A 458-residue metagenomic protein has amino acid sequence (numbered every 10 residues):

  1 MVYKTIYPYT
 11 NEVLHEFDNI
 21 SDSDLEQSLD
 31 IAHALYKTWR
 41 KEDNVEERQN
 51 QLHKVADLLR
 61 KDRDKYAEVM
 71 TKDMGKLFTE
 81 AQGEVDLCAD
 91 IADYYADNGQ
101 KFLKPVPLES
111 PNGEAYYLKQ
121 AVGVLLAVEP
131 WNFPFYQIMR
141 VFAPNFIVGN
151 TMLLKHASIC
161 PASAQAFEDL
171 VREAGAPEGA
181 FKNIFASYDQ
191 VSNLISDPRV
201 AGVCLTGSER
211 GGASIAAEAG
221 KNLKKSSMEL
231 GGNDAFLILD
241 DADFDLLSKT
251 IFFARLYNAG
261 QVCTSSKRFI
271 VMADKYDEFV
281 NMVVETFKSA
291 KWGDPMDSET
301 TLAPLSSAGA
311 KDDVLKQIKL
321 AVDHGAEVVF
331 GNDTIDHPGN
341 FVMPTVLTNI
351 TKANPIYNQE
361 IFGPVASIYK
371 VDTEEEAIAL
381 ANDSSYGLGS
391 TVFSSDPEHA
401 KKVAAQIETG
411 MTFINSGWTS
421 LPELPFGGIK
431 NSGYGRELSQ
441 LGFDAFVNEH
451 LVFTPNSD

Functional and structural regions predicted by a protein language model:
M1-G113: N-terminal Rossmann-like NAD(P)+-binding subdomain of aldehyde/semialdehyde dehydrogenases
P8, D22-L25, V45, R63 (+5 more regions): Residues at or immediately preceding the N-termini of alpha-helices
N11, R48, M70, A92 (+9 more regions): Residue-level signal for inorganic ion chemistry
V13-E16, V200, L237, T334 (+1 more regions): Conserved C-terminal structural/oligomerization subdomain of aldehyde/semialdehyde dehydrogenase
H15-I20, K37-K41, A127, F236-L239 (+5 more regions): Short, well-ordered beta-strand elements within core beta-sheets of diverse protein domains
H33-Y36, R40, A56-R63, A67 (+19 more regions): Structural signal for hydrophobic packing residues in well-ordered secondary-structure cores of soluble enzyme domains
V106-L246, V371: Rossmann-like NAD(P) dinucleotide-binding subdomain of oxidoreductase/dehydrogenase enzymes
R210-T351, I414: ALDH superfamily catalytic-core signature
